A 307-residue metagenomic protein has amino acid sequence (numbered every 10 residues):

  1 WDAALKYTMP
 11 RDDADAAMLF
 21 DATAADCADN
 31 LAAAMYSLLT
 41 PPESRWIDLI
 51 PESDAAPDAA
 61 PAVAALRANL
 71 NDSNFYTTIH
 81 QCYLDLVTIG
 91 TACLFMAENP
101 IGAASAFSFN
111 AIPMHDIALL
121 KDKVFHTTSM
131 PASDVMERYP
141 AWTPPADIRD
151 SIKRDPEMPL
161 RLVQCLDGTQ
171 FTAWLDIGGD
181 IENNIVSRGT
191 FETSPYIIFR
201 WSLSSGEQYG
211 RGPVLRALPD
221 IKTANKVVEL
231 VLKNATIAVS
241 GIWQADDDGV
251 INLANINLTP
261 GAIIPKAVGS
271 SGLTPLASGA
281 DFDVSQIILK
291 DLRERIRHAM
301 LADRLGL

Functional and structural regions predicted by a protein language model:
W1-R149: Extended, helix-rich architectural segments
R11, P42-E43, M114, P145-A146 (+6 more regions): Generic low-complexity segments that are intrinsically disordered, proline-rich and/or Lys/Arg-biased
M18-L19, V63-N69, G168-T169, V214-R216 (+2 more regions): N-terminal start-of-chain detector that recognizes signal peptides and the immediate post-cleavage beginning
L39, S44, D48-E52, L86 (+6 more regions): Compositionally biased, low-complexity repeat tracts
A64-F75, Q81-T88, A92-F95, N99 (+8 more regions): A broad, structural surface signal
L86, A106-A111, R154, T236-I237 (+1 more regions): A generic structural signal for short, solvent-exposed coil/turn residues that cap or connect secondary-structure
A97-E207: Active-site and NAD+-binding cores of ADP-ribose-processing enzymes
L175-L307: Extended, charged amphipathic alpha-helical segments
